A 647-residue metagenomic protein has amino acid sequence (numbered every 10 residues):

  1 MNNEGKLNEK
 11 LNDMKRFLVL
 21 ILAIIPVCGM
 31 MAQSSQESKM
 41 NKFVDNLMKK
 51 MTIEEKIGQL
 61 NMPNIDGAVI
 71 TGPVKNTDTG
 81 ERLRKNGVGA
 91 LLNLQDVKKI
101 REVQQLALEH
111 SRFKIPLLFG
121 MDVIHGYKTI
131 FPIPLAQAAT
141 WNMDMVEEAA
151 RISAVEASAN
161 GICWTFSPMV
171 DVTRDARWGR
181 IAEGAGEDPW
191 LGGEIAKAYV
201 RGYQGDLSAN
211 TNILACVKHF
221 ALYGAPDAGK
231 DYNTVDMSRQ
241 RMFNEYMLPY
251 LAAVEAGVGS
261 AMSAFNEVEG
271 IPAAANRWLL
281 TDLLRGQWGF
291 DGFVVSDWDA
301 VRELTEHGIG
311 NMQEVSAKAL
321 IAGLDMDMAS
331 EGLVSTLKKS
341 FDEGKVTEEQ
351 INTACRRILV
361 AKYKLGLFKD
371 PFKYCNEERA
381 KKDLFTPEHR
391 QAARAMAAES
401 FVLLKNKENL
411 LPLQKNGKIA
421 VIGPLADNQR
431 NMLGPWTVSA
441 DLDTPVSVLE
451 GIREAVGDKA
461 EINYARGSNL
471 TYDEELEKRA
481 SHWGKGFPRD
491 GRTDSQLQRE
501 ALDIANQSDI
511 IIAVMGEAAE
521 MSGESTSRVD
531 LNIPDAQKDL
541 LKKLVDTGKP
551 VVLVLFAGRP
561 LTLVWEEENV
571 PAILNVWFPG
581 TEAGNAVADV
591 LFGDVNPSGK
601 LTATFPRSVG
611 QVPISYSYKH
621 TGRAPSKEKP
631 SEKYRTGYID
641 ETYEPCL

Functional and structural regions predicted by a protein language model:
M1-Q36: Bacterial Sec-dependent N-terminal signal peptides
A32-L647: Glycoside hydrolase catalytic-domain context in secreted enzymes
